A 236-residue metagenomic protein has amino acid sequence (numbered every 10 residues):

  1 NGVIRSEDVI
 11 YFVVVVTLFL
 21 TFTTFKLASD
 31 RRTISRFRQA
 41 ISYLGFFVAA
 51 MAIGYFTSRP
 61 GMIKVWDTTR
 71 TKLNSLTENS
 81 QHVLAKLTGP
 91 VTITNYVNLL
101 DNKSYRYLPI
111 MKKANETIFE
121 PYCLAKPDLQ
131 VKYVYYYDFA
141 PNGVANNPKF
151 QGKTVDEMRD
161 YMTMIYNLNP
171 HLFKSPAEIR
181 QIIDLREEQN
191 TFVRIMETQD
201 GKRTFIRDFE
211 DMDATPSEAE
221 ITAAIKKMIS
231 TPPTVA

Functional and structural regions predicted by a protein language model:
N1-Y11, V15-A236: Short, surface-exposed patches at the edges or C-terminal ends of soluble domains, predominantly
